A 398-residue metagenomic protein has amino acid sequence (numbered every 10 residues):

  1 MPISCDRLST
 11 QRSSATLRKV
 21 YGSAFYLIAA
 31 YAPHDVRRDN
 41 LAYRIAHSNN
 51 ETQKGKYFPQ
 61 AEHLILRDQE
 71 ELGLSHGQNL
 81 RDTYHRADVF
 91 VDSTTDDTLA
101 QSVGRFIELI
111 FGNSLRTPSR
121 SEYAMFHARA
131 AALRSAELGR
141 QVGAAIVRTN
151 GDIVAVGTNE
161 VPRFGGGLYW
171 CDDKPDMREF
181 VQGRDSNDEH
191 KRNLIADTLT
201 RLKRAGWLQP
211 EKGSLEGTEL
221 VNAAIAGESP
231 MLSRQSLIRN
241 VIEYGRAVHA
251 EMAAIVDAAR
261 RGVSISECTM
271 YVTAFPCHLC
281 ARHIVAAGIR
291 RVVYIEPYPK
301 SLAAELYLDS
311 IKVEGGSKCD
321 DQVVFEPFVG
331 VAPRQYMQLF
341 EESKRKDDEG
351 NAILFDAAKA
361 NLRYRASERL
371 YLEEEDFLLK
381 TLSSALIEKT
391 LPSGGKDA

Functional and structural regions predicted by a protein language model:
M1-C5, S9, S13: N-terminal helicase ATP-binding lobe
P2-I3, Y26, E267-T269: Short active-site oxyanion
D6-L8, L17, Y21-I45: Conserved phosphate-donor/acceptor-positioning beta-strand/loop module used by diverse small-molecule
S13, Y43-V103: Small-molecule kinase domains that catalyze NTP-dependent phosphoryl transfer to phosphate-bearing small molecules
A15-V20, C280-H283: A short acidic, amphipathic alpha-helical/loop segment
Y21-Y26, R86-D88, I289: Short glycine-/polar-rich loops that comprise or flank the Walker A/P-loop and associated switch/sensor motifs
H34, R38-D39, Q60, I65-L66 (+1 more regions): Terminal amphipathic helices with adjacent charged low-complexity linkers/tails
L72-R81, T94-A398: Zinc-dependent deaminase catalytic domain
